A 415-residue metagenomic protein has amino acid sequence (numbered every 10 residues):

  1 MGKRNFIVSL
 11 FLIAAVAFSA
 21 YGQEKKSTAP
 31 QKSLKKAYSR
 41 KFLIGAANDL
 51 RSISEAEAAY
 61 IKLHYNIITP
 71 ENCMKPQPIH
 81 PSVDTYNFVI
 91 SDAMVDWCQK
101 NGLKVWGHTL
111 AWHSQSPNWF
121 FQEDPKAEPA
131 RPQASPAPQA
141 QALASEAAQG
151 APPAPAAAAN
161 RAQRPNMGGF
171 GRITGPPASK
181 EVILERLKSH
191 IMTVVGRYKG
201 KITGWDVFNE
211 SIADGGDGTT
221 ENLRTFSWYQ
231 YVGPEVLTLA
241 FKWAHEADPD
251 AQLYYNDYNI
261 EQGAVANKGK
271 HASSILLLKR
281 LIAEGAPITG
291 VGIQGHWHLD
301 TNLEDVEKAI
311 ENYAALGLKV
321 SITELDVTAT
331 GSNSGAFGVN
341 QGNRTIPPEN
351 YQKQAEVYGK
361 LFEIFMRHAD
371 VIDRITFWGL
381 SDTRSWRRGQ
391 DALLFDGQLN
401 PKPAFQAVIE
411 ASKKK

Functional and structural regions predicted by a protein language model:
M1-L10: Bacterial N-terminal signal peptides that target proteins for export
S9-A17: Bacterial N-terminal signal peptides
S19-G22: Boundary at the C-terminal end of the N-terminal hydrophobic targeting segment
S27-P30, K36-K41, A47-S54, G218-G338: Noncatalytic carbohydrate-binding groove/subsite architecture in carbohydrate-active enzymes
T28-P30, L34, H80, N118-W119 (+6 more regions): Aromatic-rich peripheral "rim/lid" segments of glycoside hydrolase catalytic domains that contact and position glycan
Q31, A58, Y65, S91-D96 (+7 more regions): Generic structural signal for well-ordered alpha-helices, preferentially at hydrophobic/aromatic core positions
I44-N48, N66-P70, V105-H108, T203 (+5 more regions): Hydrophobic faces of well-ordered beta-strands that scaffold small-molecule active sites in alpha/beta enzyme cores
I67-P81, I90-I260, V327-F337: Substrate-binding cleft and catalytic face of glycoside hydrolase catalytic domains, especially the flexible beta-alpha
